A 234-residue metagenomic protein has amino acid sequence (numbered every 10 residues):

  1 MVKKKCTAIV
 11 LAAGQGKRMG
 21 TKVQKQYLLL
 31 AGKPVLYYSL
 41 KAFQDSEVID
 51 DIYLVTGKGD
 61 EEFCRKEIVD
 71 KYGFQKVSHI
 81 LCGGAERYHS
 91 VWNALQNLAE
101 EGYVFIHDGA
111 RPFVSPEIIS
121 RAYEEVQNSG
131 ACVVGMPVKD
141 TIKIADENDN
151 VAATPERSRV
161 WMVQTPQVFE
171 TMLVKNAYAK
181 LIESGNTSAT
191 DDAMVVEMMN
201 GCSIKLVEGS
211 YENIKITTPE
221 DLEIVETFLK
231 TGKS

Functional and structural regions predicted by a protein language model:
V2, W161-S234: Conserved alpha/beta core of the MobA/IspD/sugar-nucleotide pyrophosphorylase nucleotidyltransferase superfamily
K3-E61: N-terminal glycine-rich phosphate-binding loop and ensuing alpha1 helix
C6, A145-A152: Rossmann-like NAD(P)H-binding beta-loop-alpha module
L30, K143-D146, I216-T217: Short beta-strand-to-turn element immediately C-terminal to the catalytic PLP-Schiff-base lysine in fold type I
S46-V48, D70-V77, E100: Short helix-capping segments at alpha-helix termini
E62-E67: Acidic helix N-cap motif at the loop->helix transition within catalytic regions of sugar-transfer enzymes
H79, A85-E147, Q164, F169: Conserved beta-loop-beta/alpha segment of the NTase-like Rossmann-fold superfamily that binds/positions NTPs
A153-V163: A recurrent flexible, glycine/aromatic-enriched loop bordering the glycosyltransferase active site that acts as
